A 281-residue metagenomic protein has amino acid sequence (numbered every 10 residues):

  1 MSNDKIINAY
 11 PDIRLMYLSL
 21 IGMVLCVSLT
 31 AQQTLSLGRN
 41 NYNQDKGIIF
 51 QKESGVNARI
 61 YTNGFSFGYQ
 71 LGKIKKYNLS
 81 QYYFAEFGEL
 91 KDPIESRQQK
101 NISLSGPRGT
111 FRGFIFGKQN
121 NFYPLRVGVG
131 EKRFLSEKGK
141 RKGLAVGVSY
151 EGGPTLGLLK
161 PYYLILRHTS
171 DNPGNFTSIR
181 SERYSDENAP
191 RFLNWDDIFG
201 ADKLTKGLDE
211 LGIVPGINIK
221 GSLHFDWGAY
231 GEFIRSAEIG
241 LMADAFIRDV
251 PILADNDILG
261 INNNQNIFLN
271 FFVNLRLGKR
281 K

Functional and structural regions predicted by a protein language model:
M1-G47, K281: Cleavable N-terminal export/targeting peptides
Q32-F87: Short glycine/proline- and aromatic-enriched beta-strand/turn motifs that initiate or cap beta-hairpins
K46-K52, I74-Q81, D92, Q119-N120 (+3 more regions): Short loop/turn motifs that connect adjacent beta-strands in outer-membrane beta-barrel proteins
F50-S54, Y61-F65, L79-Q81, N121-L125 (+4 more regions): Residues that define the transmembrane beta-barrel architecture of outer-membrane proteins
V56-A58, Y69, Y83-F87, V127 (+2 more regions): Membrane-embedded beta-strand positions of outer-membrane beta-barrel proteins
I60-G64, K73, F87-P93, E131-L135 (+4 more regions): Transmembrane beta-strands of outer-membrane beta-barrel pores
E86-R126, G130-R141: Outer-membrane beta-barrel translocator/channel fold
E151-E238, M242-N264, L277, K281: Outer-membrane beta-barrel transmembrane domain signature
